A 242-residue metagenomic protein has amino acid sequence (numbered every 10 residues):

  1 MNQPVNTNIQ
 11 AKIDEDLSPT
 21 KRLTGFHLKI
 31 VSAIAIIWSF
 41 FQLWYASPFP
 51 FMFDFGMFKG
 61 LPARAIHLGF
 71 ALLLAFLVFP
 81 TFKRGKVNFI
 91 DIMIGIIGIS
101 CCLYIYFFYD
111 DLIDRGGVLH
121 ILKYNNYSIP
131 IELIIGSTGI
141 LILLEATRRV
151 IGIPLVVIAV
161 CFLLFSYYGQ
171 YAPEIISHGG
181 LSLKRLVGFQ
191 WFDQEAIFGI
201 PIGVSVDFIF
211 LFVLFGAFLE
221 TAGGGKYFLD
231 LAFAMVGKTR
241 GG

Functional and structural regions predicted by a protein language model:
M1-Y127, E132-S137: Conserved, well-structured core domains of diverse proteins
V5, V31, V78, V87 (+7 more regions): Extended aliphatic helical segments
N8-R22, N125, I142, F189 (+3 more regions): A generic structural signal for ordered alpha-helices
F41, Y104, T147-V150, P154 (+1 more regions): Residues within alpha-helical transmembrane segments of multi-pass membrane proteins, especially transporters, ion
Y45-P48, M52, F108-D111, R148-I151 (+3 more regions): Juxtamembrane transmembrane-helix termini
A75-G85, L143-R148, T221-K226: C-terminal ends of transmembrane helices
I90-I97, Y127, L141-G169: Membrane-interface loop-to-helix entry segments
I140, V157-V160, L164, Y168-G242: Membrane-embedded alpha-helical segments and adjacent helix-loop junctions characteristic of multi-pass solute
